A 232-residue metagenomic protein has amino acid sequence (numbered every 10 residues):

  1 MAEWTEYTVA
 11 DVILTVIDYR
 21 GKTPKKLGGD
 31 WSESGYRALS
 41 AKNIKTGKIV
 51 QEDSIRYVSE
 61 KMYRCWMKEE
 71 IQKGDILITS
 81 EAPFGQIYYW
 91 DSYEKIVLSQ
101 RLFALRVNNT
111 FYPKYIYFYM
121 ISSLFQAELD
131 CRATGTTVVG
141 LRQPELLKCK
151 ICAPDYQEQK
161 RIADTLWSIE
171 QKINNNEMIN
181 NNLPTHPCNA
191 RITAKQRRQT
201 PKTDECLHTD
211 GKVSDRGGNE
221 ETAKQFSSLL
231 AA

Functional and structural regions predicted by a protein language model:
M1-K22, K148, C152-A232: Non-catalytic DNA-recognition/assembly elements of restriction-modification systems
V9, L14-K42, T46: Long, compositionally biased stretches
S40-A41, Y57-I121, F125, R142: A short beta-sheet element
N43-Y57, S228: Short, basic/aromatic beta-hairpin or loop at an interaction surface
G47-I49, I87-Y88, K114, G217: Short helix/loop capping segments that flank catalytic or ligand/cofactor-binding pockets
S80, I96-F103, K114, T134-A163: A short glycine-rich beta-alpha junction/loop motif
